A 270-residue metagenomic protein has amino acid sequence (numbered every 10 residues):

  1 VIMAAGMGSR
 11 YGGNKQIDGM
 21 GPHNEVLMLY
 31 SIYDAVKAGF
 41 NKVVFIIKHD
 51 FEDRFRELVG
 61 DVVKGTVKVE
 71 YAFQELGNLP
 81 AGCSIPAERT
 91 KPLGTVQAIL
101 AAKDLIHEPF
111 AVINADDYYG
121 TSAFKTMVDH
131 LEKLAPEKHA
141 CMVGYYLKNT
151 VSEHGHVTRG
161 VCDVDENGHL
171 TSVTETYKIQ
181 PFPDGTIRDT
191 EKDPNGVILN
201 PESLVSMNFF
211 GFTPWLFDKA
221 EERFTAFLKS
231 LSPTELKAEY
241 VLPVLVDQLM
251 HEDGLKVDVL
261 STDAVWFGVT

Functional and structural regions predicted by a protein language model:
V1-G60, V67-V69, Q74, A87 (+1 more regions): N-terminal glycine-rich phosphate-binding loop and ensuing alpha1 helix
G8, Y118-G120: A short, conserved beta-strand element in the Rossmann-like catalytic core that flanks the donor/metal-binding loop
V63-P109: Short phosphate-binding loop-to-helix
E108-Y118: Short beta-strand-to-loop acidic/aromatic patch adjacent to the donor-nucleotide binding site
T121-F210: Conserved core of the sugar-phosphate nucleotidyltransferase
L204, D258-V265: Catalytic beta-strand/loop signature of glycosyltransferases that borders the donor
F209-A220: Conserved nucleotide-sugar donor-binding and metal-coordinating catalytic region shared by glycosyltransferases
E221-L255: A C-terminal functional module that forms or caps the active site or interfaces directly with catalytic machinery
